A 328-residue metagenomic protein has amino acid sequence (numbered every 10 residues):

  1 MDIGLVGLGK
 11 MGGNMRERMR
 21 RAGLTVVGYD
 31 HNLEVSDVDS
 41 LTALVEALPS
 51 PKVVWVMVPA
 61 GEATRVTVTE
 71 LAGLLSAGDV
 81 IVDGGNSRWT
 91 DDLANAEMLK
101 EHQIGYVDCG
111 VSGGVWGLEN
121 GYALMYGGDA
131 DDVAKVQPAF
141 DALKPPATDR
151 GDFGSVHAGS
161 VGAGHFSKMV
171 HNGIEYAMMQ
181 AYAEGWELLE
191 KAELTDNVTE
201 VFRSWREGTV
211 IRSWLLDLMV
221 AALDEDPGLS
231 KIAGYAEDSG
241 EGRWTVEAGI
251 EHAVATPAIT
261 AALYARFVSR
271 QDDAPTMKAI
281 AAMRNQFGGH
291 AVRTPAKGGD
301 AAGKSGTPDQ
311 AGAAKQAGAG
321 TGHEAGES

Functional and structural regions predicted by a protein language model:
M1-G9, N14-T25, W89, L93 (+4 more regions): Metal- and O2-centered redox machinery and metal/ROS homeostasis
M1-K52, G78, V115-G117, A163 (+3 more regions): NAD(P)+-binding Rossmann beta1-loop-alpha1 motif at the extreme N-terminus of oxidoreductases
I3, T67, R88-L189, D273 (+1 more regions): Rossmann-fold dinucleotide-binding core
V26, G105-V107, T256: Hydrophobic beta-strand scaffold residues
H31-A94, K100, L118-G128: Rossmann-like NAD(P)-binding element
M125, K135, R150-G151, S155 (+1 more regions): Helical "substrate-binding/catalytic lid" subdomain of Rossmann-like NAD(P)-dependent dehydrogenases/reductases
A296-E327: Intrinsically disordered, low-complexity terminal tails and inter-domain linkers enriched for S/T/G/P/D/E
